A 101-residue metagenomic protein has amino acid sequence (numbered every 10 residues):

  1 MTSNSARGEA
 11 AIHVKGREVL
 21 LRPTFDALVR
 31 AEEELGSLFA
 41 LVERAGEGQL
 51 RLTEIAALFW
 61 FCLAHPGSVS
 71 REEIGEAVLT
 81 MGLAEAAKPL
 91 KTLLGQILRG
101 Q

Functional and structural regions predicted by a protein language model:
M1-H13, E18, E33-T53, H65-Q101: Charged interaction scaffolds used for protein-protein
R22-P23: Short linear motifs in exposed loops
A56-A64: Short, hydrophobic/amphipathic alpha-helical patches that form generic packing surfaces within helical domains
